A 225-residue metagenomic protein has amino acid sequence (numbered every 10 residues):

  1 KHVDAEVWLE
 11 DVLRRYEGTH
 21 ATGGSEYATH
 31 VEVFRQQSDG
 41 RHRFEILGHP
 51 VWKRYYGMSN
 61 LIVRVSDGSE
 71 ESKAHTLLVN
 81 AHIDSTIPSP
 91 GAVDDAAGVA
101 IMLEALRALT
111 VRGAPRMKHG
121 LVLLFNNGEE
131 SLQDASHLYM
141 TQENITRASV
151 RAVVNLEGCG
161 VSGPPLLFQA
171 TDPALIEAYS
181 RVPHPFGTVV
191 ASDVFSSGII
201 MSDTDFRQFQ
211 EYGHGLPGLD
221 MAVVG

Functional and structural regions predicted by a protein language model:
K1-G225: Soluble extramembrane regions of membrane proteins in the secretory/endomembrane system
